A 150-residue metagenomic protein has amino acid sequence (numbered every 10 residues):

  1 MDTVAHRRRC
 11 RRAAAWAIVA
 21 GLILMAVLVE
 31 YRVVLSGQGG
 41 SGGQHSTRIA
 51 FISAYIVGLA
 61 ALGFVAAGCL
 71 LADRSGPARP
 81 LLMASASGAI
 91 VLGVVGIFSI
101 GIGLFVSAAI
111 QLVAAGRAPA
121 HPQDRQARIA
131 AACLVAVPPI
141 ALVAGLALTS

Functional and structural regions predicted by a protein language model:
M1-V27, G43-I49: Cytosolic juxtamembrane helix and N-cap/initiation of the first transmembrane helix
D2-A13, F64-L81, A109-A131, L148: Cytoplasmic membrane-interface segments at the C-terminal ends of transmembrane helices
R12-A26, S85-I90, L134-I140: Alpha-helical transmembrane segments
V27-I56, V91-F105, L142-S150: Membrane interfacial helix motifs at helix-loop boundaries and amphipathic/re-entrant anchors
A50-L70: Core segments of alpha-helical transmembrane spans in multipass integral membrane proteins
I56-L59, G76-G88: Short hydrophobic alpha-helical membrane-embedded segments
S85-G93, S107-A115: Hydrophobic alpha-helical segments of small multi-pass membrane proteins
R128-S150: Final/C-terminal transmembrane alpha-helix of multipass membrane proteins
